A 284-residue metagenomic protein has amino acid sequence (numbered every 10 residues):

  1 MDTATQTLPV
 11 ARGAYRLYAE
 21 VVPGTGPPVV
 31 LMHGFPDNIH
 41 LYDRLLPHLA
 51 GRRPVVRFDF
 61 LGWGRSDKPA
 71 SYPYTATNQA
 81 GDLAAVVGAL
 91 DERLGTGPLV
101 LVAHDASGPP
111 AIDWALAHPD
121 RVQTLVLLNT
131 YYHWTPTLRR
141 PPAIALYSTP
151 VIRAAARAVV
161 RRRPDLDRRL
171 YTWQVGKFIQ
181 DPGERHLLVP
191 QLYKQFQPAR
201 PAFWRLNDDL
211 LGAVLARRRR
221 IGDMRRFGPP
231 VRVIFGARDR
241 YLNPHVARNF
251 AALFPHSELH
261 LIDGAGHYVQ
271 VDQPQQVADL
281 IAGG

Functional and structural regions predicted by a protein language model:
M1-V29, A50-R53, V87, E92-P98 (+1 more regions): Alpha/beta-hydrolase fold catalytic core
T3-T5, Y15-L17, L41, V56 (+3 more regions): Flexible "cap/lid" subdomain of the alpha/beta-hydrolase fold that forms the substrate-access gate
V21-D67: Conserved HGGG/HGGXW glycine-rich cap/lid loop of the alpha/beta-hydrolase fold
G34, D105, V271-D272: Conserved acidic functional residues
F35, Y131, H256, Y268: Active-site pre-Tyr helix/loop in NAD(P)-dependent dehydrogenases
L45, W114, L280-G284: Hydrophobic residues on the short alpha-helix immediately C-terminal to a glycine-rich phosphate/catalytic loop
H48, L253, V271: Conserved catalytic core of Hanks-type protein kinase domains
A265-P274: Catalytic histidine-centered segment of alpha/beta-hydrolase-like enzymes
